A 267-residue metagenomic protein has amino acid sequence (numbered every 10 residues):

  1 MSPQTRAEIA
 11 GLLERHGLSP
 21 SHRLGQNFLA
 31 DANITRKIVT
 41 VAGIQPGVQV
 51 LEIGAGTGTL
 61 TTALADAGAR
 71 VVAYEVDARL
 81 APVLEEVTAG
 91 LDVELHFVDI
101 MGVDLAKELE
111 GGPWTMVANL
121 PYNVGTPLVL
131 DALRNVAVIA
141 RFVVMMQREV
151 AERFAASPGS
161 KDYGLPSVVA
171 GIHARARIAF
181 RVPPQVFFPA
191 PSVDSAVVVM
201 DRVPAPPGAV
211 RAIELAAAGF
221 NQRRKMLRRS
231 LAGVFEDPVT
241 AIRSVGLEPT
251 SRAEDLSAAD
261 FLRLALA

Functional and structural regions predicted by a protein language model:
M1-A218, R243, R263-L266: Catalytic cores of RNA-modifying enzymes
A196-R202, P207-T240, V245-E248, A253 (+1 more regions): An accessory alpha-helical subdomain
